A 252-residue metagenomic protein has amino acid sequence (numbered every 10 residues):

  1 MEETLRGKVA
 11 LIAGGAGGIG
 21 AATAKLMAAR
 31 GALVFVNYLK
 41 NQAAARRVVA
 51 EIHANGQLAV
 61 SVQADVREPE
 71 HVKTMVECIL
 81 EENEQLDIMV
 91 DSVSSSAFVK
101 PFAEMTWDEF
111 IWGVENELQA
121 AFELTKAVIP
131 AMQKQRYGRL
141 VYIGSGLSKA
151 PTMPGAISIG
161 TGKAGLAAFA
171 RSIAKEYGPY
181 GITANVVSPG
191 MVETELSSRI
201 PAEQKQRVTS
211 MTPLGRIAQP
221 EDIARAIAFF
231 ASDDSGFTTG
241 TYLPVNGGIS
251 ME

Functional and structural regions predicted by a protein language model:
V9, A16-G17: Conserved glycine-rich cofactor-binding loop
A32-R47: Conserved glycine-rich Rossmann-like NAD(P)H-binding loop of the short-chain dehydrogenase/reductase
D87, A103-F122, Y137, V141 (+2 more regions): Catalytic Tyr-X3-Lys loop
S94, K100-F102, T106-V114, S197 (+1 more regions): Substrate-binding pocket helix/loop in short-chain dehydrogenase/reductase
S94-S96, V141-G165, A170-P179, M191: Catalytic loop of short-chain dehydrogenase/reductase
P130, K175-E176, G236: Alpha-helical segment proximal to the catalytic Tyr-Lys
G178, T183, T238-G240, N246: Short, small/polar-rich loop/turn modules that mediate ligand/substrate recognition or access, typified
T212-I223: A conserved structural motif in NAD(P)-dependent oxidoreductases
